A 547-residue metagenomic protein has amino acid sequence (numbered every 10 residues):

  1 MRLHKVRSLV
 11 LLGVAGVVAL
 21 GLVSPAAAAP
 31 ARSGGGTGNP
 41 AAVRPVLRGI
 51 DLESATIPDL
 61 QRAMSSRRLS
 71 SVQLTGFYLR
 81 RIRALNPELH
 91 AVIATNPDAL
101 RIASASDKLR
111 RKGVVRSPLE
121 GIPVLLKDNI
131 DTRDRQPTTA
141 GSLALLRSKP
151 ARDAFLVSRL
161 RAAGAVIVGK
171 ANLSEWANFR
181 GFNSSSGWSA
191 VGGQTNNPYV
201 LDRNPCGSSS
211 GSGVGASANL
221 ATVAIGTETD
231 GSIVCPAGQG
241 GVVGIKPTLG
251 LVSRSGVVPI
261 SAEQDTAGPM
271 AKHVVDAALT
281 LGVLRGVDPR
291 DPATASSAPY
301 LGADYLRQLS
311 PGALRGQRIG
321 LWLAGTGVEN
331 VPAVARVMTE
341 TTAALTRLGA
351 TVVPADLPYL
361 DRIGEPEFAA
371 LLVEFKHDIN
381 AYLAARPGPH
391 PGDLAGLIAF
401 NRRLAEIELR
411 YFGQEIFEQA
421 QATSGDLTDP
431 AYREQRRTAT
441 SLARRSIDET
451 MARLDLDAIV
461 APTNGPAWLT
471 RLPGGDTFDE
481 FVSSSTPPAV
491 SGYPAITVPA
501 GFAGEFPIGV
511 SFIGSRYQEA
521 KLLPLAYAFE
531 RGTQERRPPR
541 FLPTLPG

Functional and structural regions predicted by a protein language model:
R2-G16, L22, A26-A105, V337-G349 (+4 more regions): An N-terminal boundary/leader segment
G38-D230, T248, M451-R453, G501: Gly/Ser-rich catalytic/binding loops embedded in alpha/beta enzyme cores
R48, E120-A140, R307-L323, V373-L442 (+1 more regions): Short helix-loop capping/hinge segments that flank enzyme active sites or metal/cofactor-binding pockets
I57, R62-S66, L79-P87, A94-L100 (+11 more regions): Sec-exported extracytoplasmic/periplasmic mature domains
P58, A140-S142, N196-V200, S208 (+3 more regions): Flexible glycine/proline-enriched surface loops and loop-helix/loop-strand junctions
R67, G121, K127, A162 (+3 more regions): Glycine-rich, small-residue loops and helix-cap segments that act as flexible hinges at active-site edges
T75, A154, D304-Y305, N330-D356 (+3 more regions): Acyltransferase
A84, V166, S217-G320, V328 (+3 more regions): Structural helix-boundary/capping segments
